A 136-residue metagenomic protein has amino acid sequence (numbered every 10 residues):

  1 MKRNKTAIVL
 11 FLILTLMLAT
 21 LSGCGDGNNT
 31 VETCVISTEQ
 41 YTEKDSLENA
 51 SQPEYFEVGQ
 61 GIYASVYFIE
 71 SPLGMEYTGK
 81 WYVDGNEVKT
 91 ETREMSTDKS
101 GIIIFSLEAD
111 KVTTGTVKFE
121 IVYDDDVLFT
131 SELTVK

Functional and structural regions predicted by a protein language model:
M1-L10: Bacterial N-terminal signal peptides that target proteins for export
T20-G23: C-terminal motif of bacterial Sec signal peptides marking the signal peptidase cleavage site
D26-V58: Short, compositionally biased P/S/T/A/G/V-rich stretches that sit at domain boundaries
G61, T97-S106: Aromatic sugar-binding surface patches on proteins that engage polysaccharides or sugar-phosphate polymers
G61-I69: Short edge beta-strand/loop segments characteristic of extracellular beta-sandwich folds
G79-V83, I121: Conserved aromatic beta-strand anchor motif in extracellular beta-sandwich/beta-rich domains
V88-D98: Solvent-exposed serine/threonine-rich low-complexity stretches and specific carbohydrate-binding patches
E108-V135: Short, exposed beta-strand-loop hairpins at the edges of beta-sheets in extracellular/periplasmic proteins
